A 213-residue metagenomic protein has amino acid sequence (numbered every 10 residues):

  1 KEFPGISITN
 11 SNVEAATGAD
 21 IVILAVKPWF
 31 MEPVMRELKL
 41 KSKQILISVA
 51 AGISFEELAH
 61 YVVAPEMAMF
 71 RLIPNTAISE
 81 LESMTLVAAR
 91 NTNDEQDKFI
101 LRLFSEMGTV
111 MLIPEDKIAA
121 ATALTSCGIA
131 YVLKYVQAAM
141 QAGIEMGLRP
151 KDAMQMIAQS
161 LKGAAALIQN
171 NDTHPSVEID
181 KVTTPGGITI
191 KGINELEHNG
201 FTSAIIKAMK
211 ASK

Functional and structural regions predicted by a protein language model:
F3, S11-V87: Rossmann-like NAD(P)(H) cofactor-binding subdomain of soluble oxidoreductases
S7-N12, M111-I113: Short acidic-hydrophobic, aromatic-tinged amphipathic segments that line or gate anion-handling sites
A15, M31, R149-M156, E178 (+1 more regions): Small-residue helix-packing motif on alpha-helices
E57-A68, M84-A121, Y131-D172: Internal alpha-helical scaffold of NAD(P)-dependent oxidoreductase catalytic cores
L124: Alpha-helical membrane segments and immediately flanking helix-loop junctions that form or couple to the substrate/ion
A158-K213: NAD(P)-dependent Rossmann-like dehydrogenase/reductase catalytic/cofactor-binding core
